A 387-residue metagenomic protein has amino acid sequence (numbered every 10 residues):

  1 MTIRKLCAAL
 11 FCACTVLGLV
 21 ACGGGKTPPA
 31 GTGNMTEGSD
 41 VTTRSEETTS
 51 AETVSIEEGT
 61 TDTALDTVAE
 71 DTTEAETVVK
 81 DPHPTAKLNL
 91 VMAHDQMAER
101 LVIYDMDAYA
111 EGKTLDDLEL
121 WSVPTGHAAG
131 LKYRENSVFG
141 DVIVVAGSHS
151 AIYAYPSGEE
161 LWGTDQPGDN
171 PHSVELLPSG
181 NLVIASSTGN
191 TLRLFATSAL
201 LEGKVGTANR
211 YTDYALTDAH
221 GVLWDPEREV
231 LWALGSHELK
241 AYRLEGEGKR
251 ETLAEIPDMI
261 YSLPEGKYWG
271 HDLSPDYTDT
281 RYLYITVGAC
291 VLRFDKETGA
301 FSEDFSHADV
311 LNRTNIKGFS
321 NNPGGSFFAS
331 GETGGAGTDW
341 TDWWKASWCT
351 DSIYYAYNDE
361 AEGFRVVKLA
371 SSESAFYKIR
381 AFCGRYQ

Functional and structural regions predicted by a protein language model:
G18-A21: C-terminal motif of bacterial Sec signal peptides marking the signal peptidase cleavage site
G23-T32: Bacterial lipoprotein signal-peptidase II cleavage site
K87-N89, F139-D141, S179-N181, E227-E229 (+2 more regions): Short coil/turn segments that connect the beta-strands within blades of beta-propeller domains
M92-M97, V142-S148, I184-T188, L231-H237 (+2 more regions): Conserved beta-strand positions in repeat-built beta-propeller and related beta-rich domains
D105-E111, A196-K204, R243-E251, D295-E303: Short loop/turn segments immediately following beta-strands, especially the blade-tip and inter-blade linker loops
K113-P124, E159-D165, G206-Y214, A254-P264 (+1 more regions): A short beta-strand motif characteristic of beta-propeller blades
L115-A151, P156-E175: Blade-loop segments of beta-propeller domains
G126-S137, G168-L177, L216-L223, E265-D276 (+2 more regions): Repeated scaffold domains used in trafficking and secretory/extracellular systems, primarily beta-propellers
